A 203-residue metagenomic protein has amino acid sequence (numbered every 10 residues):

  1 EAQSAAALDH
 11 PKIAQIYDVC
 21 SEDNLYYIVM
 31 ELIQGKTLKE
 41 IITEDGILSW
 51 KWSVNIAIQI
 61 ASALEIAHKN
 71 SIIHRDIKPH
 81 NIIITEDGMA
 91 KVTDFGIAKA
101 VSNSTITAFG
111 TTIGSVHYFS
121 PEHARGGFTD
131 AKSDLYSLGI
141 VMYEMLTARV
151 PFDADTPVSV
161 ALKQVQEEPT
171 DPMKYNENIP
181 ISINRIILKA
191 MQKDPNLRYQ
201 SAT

Functional and structural regions predicted by a protein language model:
E1-A7: AlphaC helix of the eukaryotic protein kinase fold
D9-K12, L25, T112, V165: Flexible N-lobe loop architecture of eukaryotic-like protein kinase catalytic domains
V19: Activation-segment/catalytic-loop signature of the eukaryotic protein kinase fold
D23-T37, I41: Conserved short submotifs of the Hanks-type protein kinase catalytic core that shape the nucleotide-binding pocket
I56-A57: Activation segment signature within eukaryotic-like protein kinase domains
I60-I72: Protein kinase catalytic-loop region centered on the HRD/HxD motif
H117-T203: C-terminal lobe helix-coil module of Hanks-type protein kinase domains
